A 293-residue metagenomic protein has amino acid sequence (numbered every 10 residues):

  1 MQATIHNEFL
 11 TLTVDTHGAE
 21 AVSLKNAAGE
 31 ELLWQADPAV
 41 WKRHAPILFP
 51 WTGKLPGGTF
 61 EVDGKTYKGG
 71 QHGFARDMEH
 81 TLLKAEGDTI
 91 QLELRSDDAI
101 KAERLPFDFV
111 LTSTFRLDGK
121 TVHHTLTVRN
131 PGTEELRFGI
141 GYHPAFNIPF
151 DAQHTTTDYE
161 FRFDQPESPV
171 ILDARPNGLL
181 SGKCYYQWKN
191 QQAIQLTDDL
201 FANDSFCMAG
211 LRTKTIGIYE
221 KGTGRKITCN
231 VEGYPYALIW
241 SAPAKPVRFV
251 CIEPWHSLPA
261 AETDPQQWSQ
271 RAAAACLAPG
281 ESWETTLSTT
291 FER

Functional and structural regions predicted by a protein language model:
M1-E8: Short, Gly/Pro- and small/polar-rich lid/capping loops
I5, S96, K101-D151: Acidic, contiguous internal or C-terminal segments within carbohydrate-active enzymes that form a structured patch used
T11-T66: Acidic-aromatic substrate-binding/catalytic surfaces of carbohydrate-active enzymes
V14, F60-K68, L126, A275-E292: Short Pro-Gly-centered flexible turn/kink motifs
T66, G70-G119: Extended, loop-rich substrate-binding clefts of extracytoplasmic carbohydrate-active enzymes
L83-I90, R116-T121, F150-Q153, E220-G222 (+2 more regions): A short, structured loop/turn motif at beta-sheet edges
I148, A152-E232: Active-site/ligand-binding surface loops and adjacent short beta/alpha elements that line catalytic pockets across
K226-R293: Active-site pocket scaffolds in enzymes
